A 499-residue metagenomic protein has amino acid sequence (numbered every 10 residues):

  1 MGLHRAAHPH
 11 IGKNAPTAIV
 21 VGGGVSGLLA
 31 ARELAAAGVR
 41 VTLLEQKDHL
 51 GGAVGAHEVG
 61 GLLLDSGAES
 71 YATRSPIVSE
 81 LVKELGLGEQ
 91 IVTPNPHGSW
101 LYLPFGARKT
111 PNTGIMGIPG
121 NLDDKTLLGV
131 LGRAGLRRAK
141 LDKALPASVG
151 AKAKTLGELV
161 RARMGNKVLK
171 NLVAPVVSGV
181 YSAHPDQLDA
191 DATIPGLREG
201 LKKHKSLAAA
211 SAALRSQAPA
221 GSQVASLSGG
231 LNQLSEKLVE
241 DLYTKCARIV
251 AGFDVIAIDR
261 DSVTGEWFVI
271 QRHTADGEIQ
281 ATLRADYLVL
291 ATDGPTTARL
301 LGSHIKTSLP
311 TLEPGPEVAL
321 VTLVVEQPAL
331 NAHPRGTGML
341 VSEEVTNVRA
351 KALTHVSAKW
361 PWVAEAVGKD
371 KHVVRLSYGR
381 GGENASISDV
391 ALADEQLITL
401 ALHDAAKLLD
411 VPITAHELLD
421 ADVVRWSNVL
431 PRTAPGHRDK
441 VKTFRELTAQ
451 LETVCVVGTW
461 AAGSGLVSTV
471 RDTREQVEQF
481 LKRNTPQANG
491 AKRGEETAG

Functional and structural regions predicted by a protein language model:
G2-G12, P111-G114, P119, R335 (+1 more regions): Conserved flavin/dinucleotide-binding core of flavoenzymes
G2-H4, D254-V374, G381-I387, G494-G499: Mid-domain catalytic core of redox enzymes that form a hydrophobic substrate pocket/lid adjacent to a catalytic redox
P16-L43: N-terminal Rossmann-like FAD-binding beta1-loop-alpha1 element of flavoenzymes
G22, T93-N95, A251-F253, D259 (+2 more regions): Short loop/edge segments at beta-strand edges and connector loops that shape dinucleotide/nucleotide cofactor-binding
S26, H49, P295: Conserved Rossmann-like nucleotide-cofactor binding loop
A35-V59: Glycine-rich FAD pyrophosphate-binding loop
G60-P146: Dinucleotide-binding Rossmann-like beta1-alpha1 core, especially the glycine-rich loop that anchors the ADP
K140-D259: Active-site/ligand-binding neighborhood in enzyme catalytic cores
